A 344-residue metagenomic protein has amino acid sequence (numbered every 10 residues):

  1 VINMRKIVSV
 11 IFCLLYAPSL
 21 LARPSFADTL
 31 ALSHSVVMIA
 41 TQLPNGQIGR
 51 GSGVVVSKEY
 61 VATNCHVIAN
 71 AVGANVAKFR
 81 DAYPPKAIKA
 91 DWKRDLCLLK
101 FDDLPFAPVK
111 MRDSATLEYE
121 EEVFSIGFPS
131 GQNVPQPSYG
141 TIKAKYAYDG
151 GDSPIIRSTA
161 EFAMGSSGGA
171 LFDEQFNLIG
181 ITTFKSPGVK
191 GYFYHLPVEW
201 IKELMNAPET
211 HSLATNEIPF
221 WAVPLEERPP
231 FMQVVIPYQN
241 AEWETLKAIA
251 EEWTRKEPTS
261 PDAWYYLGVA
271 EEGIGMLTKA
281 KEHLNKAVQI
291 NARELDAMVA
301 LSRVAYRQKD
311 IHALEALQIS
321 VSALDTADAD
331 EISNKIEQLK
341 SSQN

Functional and structural regions predicted by a protein language model:
R23-D28, V67, G73, A107-P154 (+4 more regions): Flexible, gly/ser-rich surface segments that form the specificity/activation loops bordering the active-site cleft
R23-F26, V36-K58, N64, Y83-P84 (+3 more regions): A conserved glycine-rich beta-strand in the N-terminal activation segment of trypsin-fold
G46-I48, S57-P135, G151-S153, L213 (+3 more regions): Conserved active-site neighborhood of the chymotrypsin/trypsin-like protease fold
V54, E161-T182: Catalytic nucleophile loop of clan PA
V223-D262, Y266: Alpha-helical segment of the N-proximal tetratricopeptide repeat
L246, A280, A313-L314: Single-residue signature of alpha-solenoid repeat helices
Y266, A300, N334-K335: Canonical tetratricopeptide repeat
